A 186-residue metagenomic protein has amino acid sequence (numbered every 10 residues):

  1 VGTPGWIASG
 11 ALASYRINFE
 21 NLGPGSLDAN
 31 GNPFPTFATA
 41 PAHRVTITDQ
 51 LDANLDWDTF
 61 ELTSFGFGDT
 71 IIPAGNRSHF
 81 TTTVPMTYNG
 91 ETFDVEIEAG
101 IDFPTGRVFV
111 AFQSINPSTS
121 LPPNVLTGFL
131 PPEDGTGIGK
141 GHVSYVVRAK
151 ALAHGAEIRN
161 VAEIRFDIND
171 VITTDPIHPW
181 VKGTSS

Functional and structural regions predicted by a protein language model:
V1-S186: Exported/extracytosolic protein signature
